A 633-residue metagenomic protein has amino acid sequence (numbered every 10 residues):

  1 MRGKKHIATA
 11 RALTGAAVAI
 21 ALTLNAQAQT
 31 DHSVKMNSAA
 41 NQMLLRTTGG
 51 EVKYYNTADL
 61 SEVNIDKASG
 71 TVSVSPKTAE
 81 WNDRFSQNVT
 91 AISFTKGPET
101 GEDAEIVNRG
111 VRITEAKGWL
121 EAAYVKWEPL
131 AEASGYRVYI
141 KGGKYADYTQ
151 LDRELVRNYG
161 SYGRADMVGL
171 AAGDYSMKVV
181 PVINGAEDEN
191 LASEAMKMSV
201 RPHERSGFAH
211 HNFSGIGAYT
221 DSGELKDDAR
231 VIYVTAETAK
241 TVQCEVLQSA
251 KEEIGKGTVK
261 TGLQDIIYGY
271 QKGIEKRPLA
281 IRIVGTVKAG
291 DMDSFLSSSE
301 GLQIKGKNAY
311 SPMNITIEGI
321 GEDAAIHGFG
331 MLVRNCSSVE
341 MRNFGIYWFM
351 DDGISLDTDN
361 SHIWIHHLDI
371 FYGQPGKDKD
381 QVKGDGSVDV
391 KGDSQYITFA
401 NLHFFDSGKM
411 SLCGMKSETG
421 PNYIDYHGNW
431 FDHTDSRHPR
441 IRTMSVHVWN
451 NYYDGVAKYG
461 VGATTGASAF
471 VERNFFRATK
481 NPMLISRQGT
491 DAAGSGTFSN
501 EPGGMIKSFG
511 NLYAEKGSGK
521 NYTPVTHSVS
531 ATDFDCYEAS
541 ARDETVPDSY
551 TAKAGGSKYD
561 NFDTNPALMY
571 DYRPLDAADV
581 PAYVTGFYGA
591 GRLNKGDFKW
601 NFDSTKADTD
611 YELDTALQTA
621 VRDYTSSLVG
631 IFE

Functional and structural regions predicted by a protein language model:
T100-E132, E187-R201: Pro/Thr/Ser/Gly-rich low-complexity, intrinsically disordered linker/stalk tracts
E132-V156: Extracellular low-complexity, O-glycosylation-prone stalks/linkers
M167-D188: Beta-strand-rich modules
A209-V231, T235-A280: Acidic Gly/Asp/Thr-rich repetitive segments characteristic of extracellular carbohydrate-active and adhesion proteins
G257-K276, M292-T316, A325-R342, W348-N360 (+1 more regions): Extracellular beta-strand-rich solenoid/capping regions of secreted or surface-exposed proteins that bind or remodel
L302, G306-S311, F329-N335, D352-D359 (+8 more regions): Glycine-rich beta-solenoid repeat tracts in large extracellular/virion proteins
M313-D323, S337-W348, N360-G376, G386-S387 (+5 more regions): Right-handed parallel beta-helix
N450, A457, V461-E633: Extracellular beta-rich repeat passengers
